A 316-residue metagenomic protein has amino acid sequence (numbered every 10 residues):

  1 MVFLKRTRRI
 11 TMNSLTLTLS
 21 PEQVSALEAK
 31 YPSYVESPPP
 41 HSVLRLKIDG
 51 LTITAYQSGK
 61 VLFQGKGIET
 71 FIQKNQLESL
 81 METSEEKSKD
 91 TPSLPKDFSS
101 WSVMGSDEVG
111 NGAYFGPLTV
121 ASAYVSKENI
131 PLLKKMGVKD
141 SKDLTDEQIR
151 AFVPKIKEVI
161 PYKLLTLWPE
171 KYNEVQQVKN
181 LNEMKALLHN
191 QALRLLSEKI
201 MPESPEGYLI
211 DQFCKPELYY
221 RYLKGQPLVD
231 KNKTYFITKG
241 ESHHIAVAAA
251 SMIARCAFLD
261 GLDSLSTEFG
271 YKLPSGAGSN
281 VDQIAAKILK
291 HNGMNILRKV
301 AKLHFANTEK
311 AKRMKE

Functional and structural regions predicted by a protein language model:
F3-E316: RNase H-like, Mg2+-dependent phosphodiesterase core, and more generally RNA phosphate-backbone-engaging helix-loop
